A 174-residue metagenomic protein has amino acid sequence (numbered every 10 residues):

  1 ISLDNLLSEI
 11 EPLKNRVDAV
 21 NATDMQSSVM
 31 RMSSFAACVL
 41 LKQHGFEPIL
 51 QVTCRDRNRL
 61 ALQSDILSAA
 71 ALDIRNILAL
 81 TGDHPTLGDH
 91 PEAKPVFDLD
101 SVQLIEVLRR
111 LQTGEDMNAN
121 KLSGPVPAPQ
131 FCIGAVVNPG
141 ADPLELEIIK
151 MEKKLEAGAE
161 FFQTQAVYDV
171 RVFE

Functional and structural regions predicted by a protein language model:
I1, D18-A22, P48-V52, I77-A79 (+3 more regions): Hydrophobic faces of well-ordered beta-strands that scaffold small-molecule active sites in alpha/beta enzyme cores
I1-M25: N-terminal beta1-alpha1-beta2 module of alpha/beta enzyme domains
I1-N5, Q26, P48-L60, F131-L146: Active-site mouth loops of central-metabolism enzymes
L3-D4, S28-L40, N58-I66, H84-G124 (+2 more regions): Active-site-adjacent beta->alpha loops and helix N-cap segments on the catalytic face of soluble alpha/beta enzymes
L13-K14, A70, L155-E156: Non-catalytic positions within long, well-ordered alpha-helices that form the structural scaffold/packing of enzyme
A19, S33-E47, F131: Flavin-dependent oxidoreductase catalytic cores
L67-A79: Hydrophobic or amphipathic alpha-helical targeting/insertion segments
L108-F162: Active-site/ligand-binding-proximal alpha/beta "capping" segment
